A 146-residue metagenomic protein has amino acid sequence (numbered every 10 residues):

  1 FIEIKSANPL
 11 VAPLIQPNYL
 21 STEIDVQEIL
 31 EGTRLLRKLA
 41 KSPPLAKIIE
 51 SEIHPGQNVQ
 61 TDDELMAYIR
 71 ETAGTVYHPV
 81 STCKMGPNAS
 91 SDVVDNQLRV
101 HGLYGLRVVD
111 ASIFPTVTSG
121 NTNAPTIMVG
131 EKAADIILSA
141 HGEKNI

Functional and structural regions predicted by a protein language model:
F1-P125, A133-I146: FAD-dependent oxidoreductase catalytic-site/capping-region signature
